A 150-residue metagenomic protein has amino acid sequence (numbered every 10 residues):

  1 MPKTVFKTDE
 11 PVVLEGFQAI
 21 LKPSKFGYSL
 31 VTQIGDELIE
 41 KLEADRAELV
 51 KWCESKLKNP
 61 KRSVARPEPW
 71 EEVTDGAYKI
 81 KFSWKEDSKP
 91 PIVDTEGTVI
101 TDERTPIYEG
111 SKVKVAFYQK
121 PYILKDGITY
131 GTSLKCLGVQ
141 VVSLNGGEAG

Functional and structural regions predicted by a protein language model:
M1-K85: OB-fold ssDNA-binding interfaces and closely related basic DNA-contact patches used across DNA replication/repair
M1-V5, D87, P106-K112: N-terminal start-of-chain detector that recognizes signal peptides and the immediate post-cleavage beginning
L14, K22, S88-P90, V142-A149: Residues in flexible loops and secondary-structure boundaries
D36-L38, E86-S88, I123, N145: Residues that cap or initiate secondary-structure elements
R46-L49, T95-G97, G150: Short intrinsically disordered coil segments
K89-V99: Short, structured beta-strand/loop micro-motifs enriched in basic residues and often containing a Trp
T98-G150: Compact mixed alphabeta submodule
